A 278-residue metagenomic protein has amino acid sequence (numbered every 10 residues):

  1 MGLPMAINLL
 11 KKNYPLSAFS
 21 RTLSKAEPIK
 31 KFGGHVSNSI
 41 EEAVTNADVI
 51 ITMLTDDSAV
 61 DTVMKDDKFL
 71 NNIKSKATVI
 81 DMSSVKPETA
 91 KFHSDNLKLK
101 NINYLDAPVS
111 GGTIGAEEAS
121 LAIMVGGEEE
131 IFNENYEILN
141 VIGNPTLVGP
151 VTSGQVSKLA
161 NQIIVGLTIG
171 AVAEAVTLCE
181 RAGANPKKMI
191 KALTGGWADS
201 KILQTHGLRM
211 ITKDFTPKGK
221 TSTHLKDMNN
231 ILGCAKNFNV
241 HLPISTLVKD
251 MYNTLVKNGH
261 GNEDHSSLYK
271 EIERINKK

Functional and structural regions predicted by a protein language model:
M1-T52, N72, K76-A77, M82 (+2 more regions): NAD(P)+-binding Rossmann beta1-loop-alpha1 motif at the extreme N-terminus of oxidoreductases
L16, V36, N103-L105, T146 (+2 more regions): Hydrophobic beta-strand scaffold residues
T22, D56, E128: Residues in the short beta-alpha loop(s) of Rossmann-like NAD(P)-binding domains
I40-Y104: Rossmann-fold NAD(P) dinucleotide-binding segment
V85-Q162: Rossmann-fold dinucleotide-binding core
S153-N276: Helical "substrate-binding/catalytic lid" subdomain of Rossmann-like NAD(P)-dependent dehydrogenases/reductases
